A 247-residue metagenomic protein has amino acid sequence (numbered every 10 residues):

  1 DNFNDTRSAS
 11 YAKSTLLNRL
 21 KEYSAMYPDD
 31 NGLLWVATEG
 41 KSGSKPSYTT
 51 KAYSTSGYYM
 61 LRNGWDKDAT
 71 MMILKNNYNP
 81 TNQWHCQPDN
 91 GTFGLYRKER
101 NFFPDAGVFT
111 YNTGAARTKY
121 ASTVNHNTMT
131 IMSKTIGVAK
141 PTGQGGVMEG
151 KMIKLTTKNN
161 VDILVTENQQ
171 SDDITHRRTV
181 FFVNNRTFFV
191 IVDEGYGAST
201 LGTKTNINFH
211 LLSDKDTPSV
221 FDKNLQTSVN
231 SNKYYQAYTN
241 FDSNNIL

Functional and structural regions predicted by a protein language model:
D1-P28: C-terminal, helix-dominated tail/subdomain
D5, A12, L20, K98 (+2 more regions): Active-site beta-strand/loop microenvironment that shapes enzyme catalytic pockets
L17-K21, L34, Q226, L247: Compositionally biased amphipathic helical and low-complexity segments enriched in hydrophobic
A25-Q226, N230: Catalytic and substrate-binding regions of extracellular carbohydrate-active enzymes, especially polysaccharide lyases
D222-L247: Trp/Gly-enriched beta-strand surface patches
